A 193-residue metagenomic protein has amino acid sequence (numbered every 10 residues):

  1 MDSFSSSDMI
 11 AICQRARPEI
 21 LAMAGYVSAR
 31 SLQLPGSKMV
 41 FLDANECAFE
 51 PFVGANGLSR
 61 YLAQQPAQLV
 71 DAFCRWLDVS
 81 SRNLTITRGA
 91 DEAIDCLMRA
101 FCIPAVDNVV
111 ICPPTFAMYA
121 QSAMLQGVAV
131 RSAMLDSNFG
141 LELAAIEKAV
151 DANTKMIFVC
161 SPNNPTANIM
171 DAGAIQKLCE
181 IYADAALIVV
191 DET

Functional and structural regions predicted by a protein language model:
D2-Q68, A72-R75: N-terminal "arm"/small-domain region of PLP-dependent enzymes with the aminotransferase-like
N45-A48, A90, F116, S161-P165: Short glycine-rich anion-binding loops that position phosphate/pyrophosphate groups of nucleotides and phosphorylated
P66-N108, Q126: Phosphate-binding glycine-rich loop
L84, E192-T193: Conserved Walker B
A100-S122, D136: Conserved PLP-anchoring active-site segment centered on the Schiff-base-forming lysine
D107, V128, D184-L187: A short helix->loop->beta-strand "cap" motif at the edges of active sites that frequently abuts
G127-L135: Short beta-strand->loop structural element characteristic of the AMP-binding/adenylate-forming
S137-E192: Active-site phosphate-binding strand-loop segment of PLP-dependent enzymes
